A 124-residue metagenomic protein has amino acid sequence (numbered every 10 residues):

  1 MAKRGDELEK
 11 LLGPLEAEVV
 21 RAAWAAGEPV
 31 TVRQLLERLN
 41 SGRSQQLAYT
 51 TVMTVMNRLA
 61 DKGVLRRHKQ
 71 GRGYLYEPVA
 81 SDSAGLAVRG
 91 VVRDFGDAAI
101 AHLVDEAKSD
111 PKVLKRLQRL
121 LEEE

Functional and structural regions predicted by a protein language model:
M1-A22, A26-P29, R93: Short alpha-helical segments that sit at the start of domains
P29-L39: Short acidic, hydrophobic short linear motifs in intrinsically disordered regions
E37-L47: Short helix-coil junctions and helix-kink-helix linkers
M53-N57: Short, hydrophobic-biased segments on the C-terminal half of alpha helices that form "recognition helices"
G63: Glycine-centered, phosphate/nucleic-acid-interacting loop/turn motifs that mediate DNA/RNA or nucleotide
R67: Short beta-strand "wing" residues that participate in macromolecule-binding interfaces
Q70-R89: Short, cationic-aromatic polyanion-contact patches
L86-E124: Amphipathic alpha-helical dimerization/coiled-coil segments that flank or bridge DNA-binding/regulatory modules
